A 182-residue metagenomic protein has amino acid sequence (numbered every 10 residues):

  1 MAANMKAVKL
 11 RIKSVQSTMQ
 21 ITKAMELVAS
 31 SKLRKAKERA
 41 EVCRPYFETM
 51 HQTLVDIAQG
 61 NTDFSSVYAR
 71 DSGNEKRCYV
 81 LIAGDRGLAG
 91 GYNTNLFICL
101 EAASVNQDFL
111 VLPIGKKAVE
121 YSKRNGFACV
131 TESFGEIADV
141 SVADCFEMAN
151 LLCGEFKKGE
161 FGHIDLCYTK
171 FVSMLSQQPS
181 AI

Functional and structural regions predicted by a protein language model:
A2-I182: Conserved loop-to-helix interface motifs that mediate assembly, gating, or partner/ligand docking in ancient ring
